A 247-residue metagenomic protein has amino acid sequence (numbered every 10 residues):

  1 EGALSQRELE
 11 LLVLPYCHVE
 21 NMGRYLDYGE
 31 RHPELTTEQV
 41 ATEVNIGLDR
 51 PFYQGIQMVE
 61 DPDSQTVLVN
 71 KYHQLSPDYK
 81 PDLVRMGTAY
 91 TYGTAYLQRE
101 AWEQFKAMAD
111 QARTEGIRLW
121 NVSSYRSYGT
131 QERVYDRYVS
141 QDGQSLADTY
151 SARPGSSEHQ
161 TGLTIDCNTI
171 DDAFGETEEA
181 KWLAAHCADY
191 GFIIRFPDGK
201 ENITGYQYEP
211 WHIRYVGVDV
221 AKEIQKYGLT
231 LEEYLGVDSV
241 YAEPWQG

Functional and structural regions predicted by a protein language model:
E1-S124, Y128-G247: Extracytoplasmic cell-surface/polysaccharide-interacting catalytic and binding patches
